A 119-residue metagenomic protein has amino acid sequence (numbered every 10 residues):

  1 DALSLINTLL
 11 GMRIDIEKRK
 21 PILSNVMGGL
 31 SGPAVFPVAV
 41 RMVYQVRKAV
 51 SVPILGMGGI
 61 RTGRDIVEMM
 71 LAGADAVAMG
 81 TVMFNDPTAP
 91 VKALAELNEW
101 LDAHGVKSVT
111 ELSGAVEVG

Functional and structural regions predicted by a protein language model:
D1, Y44, K48-S51, A95 (+2 more regions): Generic secondary-structure signature for well-ordered alpha-helical cores
D1-V52: Glycine/Thr-rich beta-alpha phosphate-binding loop at enzyme active sites
A2-M12, G59-I60, D65-K92: Glycine-rich phosphate-binding active-site loops on the catalytic face of alpha/beta enzymes
I14-G28, M70, M83-K107: C-terminal helical cap(s) of enzyme catalytic domains, especially alpha/beta-barrels
L30-P33, G56-M57, M79-G80: Thr-Gly-centered strand-to-loop micro-motif
F36, V52-R64: Glycine-rich beta-to-alpha transition loops that act as phosphate-gripper elements at the mouths of alpha/beta enzyme
V43-R47, G58, I66-M70, L94 (+2 more regions): Generic hydrophobic alpha-helical scaffold/packing signal
E111-G119: A short, charged, Gly/Pro-tolerant segment at domain boundaries
